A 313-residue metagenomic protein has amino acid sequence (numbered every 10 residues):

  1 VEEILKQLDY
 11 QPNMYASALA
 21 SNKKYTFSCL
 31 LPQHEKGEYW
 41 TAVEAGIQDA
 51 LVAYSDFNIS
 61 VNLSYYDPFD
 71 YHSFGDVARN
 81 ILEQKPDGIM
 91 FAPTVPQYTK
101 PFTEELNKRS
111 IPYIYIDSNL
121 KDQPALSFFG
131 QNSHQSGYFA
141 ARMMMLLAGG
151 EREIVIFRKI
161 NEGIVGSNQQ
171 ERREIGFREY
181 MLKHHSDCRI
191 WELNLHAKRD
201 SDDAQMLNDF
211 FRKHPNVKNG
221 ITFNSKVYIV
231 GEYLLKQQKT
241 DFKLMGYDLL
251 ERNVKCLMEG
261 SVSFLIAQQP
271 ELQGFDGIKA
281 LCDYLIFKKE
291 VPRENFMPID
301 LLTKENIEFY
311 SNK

Functional and structural regions predicted by a protein language model:
V1-N22: N-terminal helix-turn-helix DNA-binding module of bacterial transcription factors
L8, I164-V165, M181, Q269-K313: Hinge/cleft segment of the Venus flytrap/periplasmic-binding protein
L19-E44, L126-S127, E153-V165: Short beta-strand segments enriched in small/hydrophobic residues
E38-Y54, S136-A140, S167-C188, I229-V230 (+1 more regions): Short, solvent-exposed amphipathic alpha-helices that sit in or adjacent to ligand/effector-binding or catalytic
L51-Y71, V155-I156, R178-S201: Short beta-strand elements in bilobed, periplasmic/extracellular small-molecule ligand-binding domains
G88-N107, F177, R189-V254: Hydrophobic alpha-helical
Q97-Q135, L250-M258, V262: Flexible loop/hinge segments that line or gate small-molecule binding clefts
F128-V155, D203-A204, N253, Q269-I286: Hydrophobic alpha-helical segments within soluble ligand-binding/sensing domains
